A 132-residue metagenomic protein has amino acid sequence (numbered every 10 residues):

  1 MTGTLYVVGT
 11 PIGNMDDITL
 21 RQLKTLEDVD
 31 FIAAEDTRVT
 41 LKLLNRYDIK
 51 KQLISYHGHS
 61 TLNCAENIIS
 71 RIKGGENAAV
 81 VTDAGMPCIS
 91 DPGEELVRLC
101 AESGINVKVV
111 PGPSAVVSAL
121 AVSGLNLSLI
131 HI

Functional and structural regions predicted by a protein language model:
M1-H59: Glycine-rich, flexible N-terminal cofactor/catalytic loop recognition
R21-Q22, L120-N126: Active-site-proximal loop->helix
R38-T40, G85-M86, A115: Alpha-helix capping/helix-boundary segments
S60-I68: Glycine-rich, highly charged phosphate/nucleotide-binding loops
E76-A78: Loop/turn-to-beta-strand initiation segments
P92-E94: Glycine-centered tight-turn and secondary-structure capping sites
R98-L120: Short, acidic/small-residue loops that bind anionic groups at enzyme active sites
I130-I132: Conserved small/polar residues in nucleotide/adenosyl-binding loops
